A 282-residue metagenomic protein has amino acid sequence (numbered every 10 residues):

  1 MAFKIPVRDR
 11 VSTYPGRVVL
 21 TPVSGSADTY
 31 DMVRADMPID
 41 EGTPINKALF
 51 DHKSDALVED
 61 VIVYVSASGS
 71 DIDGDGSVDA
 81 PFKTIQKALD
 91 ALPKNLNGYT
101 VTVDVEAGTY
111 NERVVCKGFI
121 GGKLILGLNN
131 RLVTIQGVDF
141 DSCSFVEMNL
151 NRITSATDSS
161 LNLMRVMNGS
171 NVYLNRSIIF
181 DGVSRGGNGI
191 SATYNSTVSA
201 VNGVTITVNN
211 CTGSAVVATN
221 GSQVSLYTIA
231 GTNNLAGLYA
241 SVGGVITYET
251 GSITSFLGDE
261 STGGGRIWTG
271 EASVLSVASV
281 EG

Functional and structural regions predicted by a protein language model:
M1-V58: Extracellular "spike/adhesin" assembly and maturation modules and analogous cytosolic coiled-coil scaffolds
I45, L49-H52, T84, A91 (+2 more regions): Beta-strand-rich, repetitive solenoid scaffolds
A48-D51, V61-V63, N162, N188: Short Gly/Ser/Thr-biased coil->beta-strand turn/linker motifs that build repetitive extracellular beta-solenoid/fiber
A56-K87, A107, E281: Right-handed parallel beta-helix/beta-solenoid
D73, L96-N97, V208: Short loop/beta submotifs within extracellular cysteine-rich repeat domains
Q86, N111-G282: Extracellular beta-rich repeat passengers
Q86-D104, T109-I120: N-terminal, post-signal-peptide segments of secreted/periplasmic proteins
